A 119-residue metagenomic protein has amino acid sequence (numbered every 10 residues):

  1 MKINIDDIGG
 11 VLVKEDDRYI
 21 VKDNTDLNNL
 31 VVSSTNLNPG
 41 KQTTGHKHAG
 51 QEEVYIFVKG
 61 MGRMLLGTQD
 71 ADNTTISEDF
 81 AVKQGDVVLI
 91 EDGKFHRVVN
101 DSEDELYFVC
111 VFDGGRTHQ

Functional and structural regions predicted by a protein language model:
M1-V31, P39, T44-G45, D79-F80: A short, N-terminal "cap"/entry segment at the start of jelly-roll beta-barrel domains of the cupin/DSBH fold
D26-L27, G50, E103-D104: Short strand-connecting beta-turns/loops that link adjacent beta-strands
V32-N36, V54, D79, V87-L89: Conserved hydrophobic/aromatic beta-strand scaffold that supports enzyme active sites
S34, K47, V58, L66-T68 (+3 more regions): Residue-level recognition of conserved beta-strand positions in structured domain cores
N38-G40, G50, F57, K83 (+2 more regions): A short, compositionally biased micro-patch
T44-G45, M64-L65, E78, I90 (+1 more regions): Short beta-strand His + acidic residue motifs that chelate non-heme Fe in jelly-roll/DSBH and cupin folds
E52-Q84, K94: A short beta-strand-loop-beta hairpin characteristic of the jelly-roll/cupin
K83-Q84, D92-H118: Ligand-binding loop in jelly-roll beta-barrel domains
